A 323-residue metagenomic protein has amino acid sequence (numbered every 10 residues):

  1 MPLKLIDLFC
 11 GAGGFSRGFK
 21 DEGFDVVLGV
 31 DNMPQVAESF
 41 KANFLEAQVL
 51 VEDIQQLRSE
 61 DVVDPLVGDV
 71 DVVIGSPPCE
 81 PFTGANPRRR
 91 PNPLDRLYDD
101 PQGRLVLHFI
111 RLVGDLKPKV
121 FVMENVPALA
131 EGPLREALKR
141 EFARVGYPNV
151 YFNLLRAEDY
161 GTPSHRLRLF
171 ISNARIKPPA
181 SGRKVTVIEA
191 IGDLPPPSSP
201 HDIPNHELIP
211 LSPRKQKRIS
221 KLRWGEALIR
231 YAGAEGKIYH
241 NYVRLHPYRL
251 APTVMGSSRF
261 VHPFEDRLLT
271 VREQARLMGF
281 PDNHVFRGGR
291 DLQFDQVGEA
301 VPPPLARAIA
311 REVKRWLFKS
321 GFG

Functional and structural regions predicted by a protein language model:
F9-C10: Class I SAM-dependent methyltransferase "Motif I" SAM/SAH-binding loop
V26-V27: Short beta-strand element of Class I
M33: Conserved SAM/SAH-binding beta-strand->alpha-helix loop
F40-V49: Short, conserved SAM-binding/catalytic segment of Class I S-adenosyl-L-methionine-dependent methyltransferases
E52-L57, L155: Conserved SAM/SAH-binding loop
E60-V70, E80-N241: Class I S-adenosyl-L-methionine
H206-G323: C-terminal target-recognition/interaction regions appended to catalytic cores
